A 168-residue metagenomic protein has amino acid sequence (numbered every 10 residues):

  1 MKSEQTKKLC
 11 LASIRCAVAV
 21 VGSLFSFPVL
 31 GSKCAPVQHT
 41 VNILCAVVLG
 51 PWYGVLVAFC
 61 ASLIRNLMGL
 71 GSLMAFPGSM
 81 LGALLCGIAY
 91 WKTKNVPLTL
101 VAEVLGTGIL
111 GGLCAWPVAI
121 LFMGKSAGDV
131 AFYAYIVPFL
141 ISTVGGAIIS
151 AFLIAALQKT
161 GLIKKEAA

Functional and structural regions predicted by a protein language model:
M1-A168: Loop-helix junctions at membrane interfaces
